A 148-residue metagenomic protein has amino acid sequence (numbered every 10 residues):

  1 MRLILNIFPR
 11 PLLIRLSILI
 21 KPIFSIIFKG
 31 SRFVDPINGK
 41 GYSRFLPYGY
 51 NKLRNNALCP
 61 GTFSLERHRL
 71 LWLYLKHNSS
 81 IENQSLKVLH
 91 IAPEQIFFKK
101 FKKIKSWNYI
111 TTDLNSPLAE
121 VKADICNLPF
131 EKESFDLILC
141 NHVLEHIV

Functional and structural regions predicted by a protein language model:
M1-V34: Membrane-proximal basic amphipathic "stem/tether" segments
F33, A57, L86: Cys/His-enriched microdomains
D35-N38, L58-T62: Short cysteine-rich clusters marking metal-coordination/redox-active sites
K40-S43, L65-E66, Q95: Cys/His-rich microdomains that often coordinate metals
L46-N56: Short linker/helix segments within small regulatory modules
T62-S80: Short metal-binding segments enriched for Cys and/or His
K76-Q84, L128-P129: Glycine-rich helix-loop-beta junction characteristic of Rossmann-like nucleotide cofactor-binding loops
L86-V148: Conserved SAM-binding loop
